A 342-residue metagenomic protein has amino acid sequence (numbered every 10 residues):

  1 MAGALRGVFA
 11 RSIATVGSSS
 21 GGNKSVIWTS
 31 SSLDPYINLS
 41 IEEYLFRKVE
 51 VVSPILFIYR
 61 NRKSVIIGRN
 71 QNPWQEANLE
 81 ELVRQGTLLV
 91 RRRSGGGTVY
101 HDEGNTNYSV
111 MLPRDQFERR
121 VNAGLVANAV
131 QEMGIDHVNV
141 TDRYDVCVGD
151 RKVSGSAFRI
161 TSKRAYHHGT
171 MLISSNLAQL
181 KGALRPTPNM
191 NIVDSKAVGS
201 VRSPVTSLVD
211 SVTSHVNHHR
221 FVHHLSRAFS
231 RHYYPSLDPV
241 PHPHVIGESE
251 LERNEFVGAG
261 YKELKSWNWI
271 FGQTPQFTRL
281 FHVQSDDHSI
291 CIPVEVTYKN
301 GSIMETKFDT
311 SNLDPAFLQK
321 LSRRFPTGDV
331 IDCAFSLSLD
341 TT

Functional and structural regions predicted by a protein language model:
A2-F117, G328: N-terminal lobe of the biotin/lipoate ligase/transferase fold
Y44, G124, N128-D136, S154-S156 (+2 more regions): Long, positively charged amphipathic alpha-helical accessory segments at protein N-termini or as interdomain linkers
R60-K63, N139-D150: Short, glycine/charge-rich beta-strand/loop segments that flank catalytic centers and engage negatively charged groups
R92-N107, V146-K152, A157-Y166: FAD-binding core of FAD-dependent oxidoreductases, characterized by glycine-rich FAD pyrophosphate-binding loops
E103-Y144: Contiguous, small/hydrophobic- and glycine-enriched helical/loop subdomains that border and often "cap" functional
V148-R151, S162-Y166, L177-Q179, D287-C291 (+1 more regions): Coil-to-beta-strand transition motifs
I290-S322: Catalytic-core signal marking the mid-to-C-terminal active-site face
